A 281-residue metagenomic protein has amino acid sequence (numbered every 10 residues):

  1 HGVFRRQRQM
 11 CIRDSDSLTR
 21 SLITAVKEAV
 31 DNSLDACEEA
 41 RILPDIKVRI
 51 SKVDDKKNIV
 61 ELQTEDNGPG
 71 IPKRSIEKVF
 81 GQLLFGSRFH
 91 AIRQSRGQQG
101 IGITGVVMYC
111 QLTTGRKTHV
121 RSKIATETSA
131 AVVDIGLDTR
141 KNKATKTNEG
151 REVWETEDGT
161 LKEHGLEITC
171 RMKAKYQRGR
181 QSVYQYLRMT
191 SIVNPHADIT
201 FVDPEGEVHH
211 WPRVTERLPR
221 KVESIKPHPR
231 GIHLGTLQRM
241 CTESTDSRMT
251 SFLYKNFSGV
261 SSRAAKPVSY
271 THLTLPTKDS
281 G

Functional and structural regions predicted by a protein language model:
H1-R8, I12, H272, T277-G281: Single conserved hydrophobic/aromatic residue that forms the stacking wall/gate of nucleotide- or nucleobase-binding
R5-E38, R74-E77, H228: Bergerat-fold GHKL ATPase/HATPase_c domain
D16, S33-E65: ATP-lid-like helix-loop hinge signature
V60-E61, K73-S75, F85-G231: GHKL-type ATPase core
N67-P69: Conserved post-beta-strand hinge residue in the HATPase_c
L234-S258: Extended, structured, electrostatic nucleic-acid-contact surfaces
F252-Y270: Helix-hairpin-helix
